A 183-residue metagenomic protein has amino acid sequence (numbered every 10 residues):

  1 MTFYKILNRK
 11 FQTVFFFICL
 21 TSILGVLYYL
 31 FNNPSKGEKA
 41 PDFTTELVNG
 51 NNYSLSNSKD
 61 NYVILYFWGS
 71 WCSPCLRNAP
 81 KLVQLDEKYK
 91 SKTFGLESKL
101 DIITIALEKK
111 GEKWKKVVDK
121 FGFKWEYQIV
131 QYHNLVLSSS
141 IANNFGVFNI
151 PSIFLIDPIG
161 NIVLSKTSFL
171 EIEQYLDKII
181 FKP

Functional and structural regions predicted by a protein language model:
T2-K10: Short, Lys/Arg-rich N-terminal segment immediately upstream of the first membrane anchor
Q12-Y28: Hydrophobic membrane-insertion alpha-helices, especially the h-region of bacterial N-terminal signal peptides
I23-S56, Q128-I129, Y175, F181: N-terminal "domain-start" segment that seeds a small globular fold
S54-L76, L82: Short active-site neighborhood of thiol/selenol oxidoreductases, capturing the structured segment around
N61-V63, L100, P151: Alpha/beta-hydrolase fold active-site loops
R77-F121, V136-I141: Structural microenvironment flanking redox-active thiols in thiol-disulfide oxidoreductases
I103, K115-I150, F154, P158: Short, internal strand/loop/helix patches that form the active-site neighborhood or redox-interaction surface
N149-P183: Thiol-/selenol-based redox modules, centered on thioredoxin-like and closely related oxidoreductase domains
